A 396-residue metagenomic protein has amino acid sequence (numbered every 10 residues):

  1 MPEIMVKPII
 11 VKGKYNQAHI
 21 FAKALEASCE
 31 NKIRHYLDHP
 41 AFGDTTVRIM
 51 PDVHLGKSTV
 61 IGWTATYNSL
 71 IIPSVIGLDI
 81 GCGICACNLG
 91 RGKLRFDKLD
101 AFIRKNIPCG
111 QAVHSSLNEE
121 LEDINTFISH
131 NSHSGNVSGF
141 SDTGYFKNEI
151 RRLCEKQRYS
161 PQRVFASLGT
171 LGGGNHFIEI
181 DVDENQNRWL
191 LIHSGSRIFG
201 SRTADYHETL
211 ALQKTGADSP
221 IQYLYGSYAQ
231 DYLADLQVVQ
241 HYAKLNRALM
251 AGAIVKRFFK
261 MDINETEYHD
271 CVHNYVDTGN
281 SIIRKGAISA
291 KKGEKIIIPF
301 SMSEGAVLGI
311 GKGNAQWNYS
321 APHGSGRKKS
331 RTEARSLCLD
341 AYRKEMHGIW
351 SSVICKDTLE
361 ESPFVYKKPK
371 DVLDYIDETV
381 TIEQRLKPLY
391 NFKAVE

Functional and structural regions predicted by a protein language model:
P2-T46, W63, L70-V75, I80-N185 (+4 more regions): Glycine-rich, flexible loop motifs
H54, C82, S196, R327: Short, glycine/acidic-enriched loop or turn micro-motifs at the edges of active sites
S58-T59: Short glycine/proline-enriched turns and hinge-like loops at secondary-structure junctions
N187-W189: Hydrophobic residues embedded in beta-strands of well-ordered beta-sheets
